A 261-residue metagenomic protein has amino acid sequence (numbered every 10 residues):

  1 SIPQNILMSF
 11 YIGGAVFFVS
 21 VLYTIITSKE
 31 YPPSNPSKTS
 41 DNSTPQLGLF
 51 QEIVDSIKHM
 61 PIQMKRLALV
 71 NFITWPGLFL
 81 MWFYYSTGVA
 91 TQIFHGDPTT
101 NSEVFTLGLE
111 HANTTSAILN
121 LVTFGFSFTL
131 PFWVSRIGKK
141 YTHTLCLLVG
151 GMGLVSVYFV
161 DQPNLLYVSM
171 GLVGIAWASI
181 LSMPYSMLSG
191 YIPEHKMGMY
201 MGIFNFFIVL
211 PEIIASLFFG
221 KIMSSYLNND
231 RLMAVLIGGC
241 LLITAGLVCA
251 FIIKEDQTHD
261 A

Functional and structural regions predicted by a protein language model:
S1, W133-V134, K221-N228: Interfacial helix-cap and linker-helix signal at transmembrane-aqueous boundaries of multi-pass secondary transporters
S1-L80, C240-A261: Intracellular loop-helix junctions on the cytosolic face of multi-pass helical membrane proteins
Q4-M8, H95-L121, M233: Loop-to-transmembrane helix entry
L109, I192-F204: Loop-to-transmembrane helix entry/capping segments in MFS-fold secondary transporters and related SLC/MFSD carriers
F126-K139, M223: Helix-to-loop junctions at the C-terminal end of transmembrane segments in multipass secondary transporters
L148-D161: C-terminal ends and interior cores of transmembrane alpha-helices in multi-pass membrane transporters/permeases
L165-S179: Hydrophobic core of transmembrane alpha-helices in multi-pass small-molecule transporters, especially MFS/SLC-type
S179-P193: Intracellular juxtamembrane helix-capping segments at the cytosolic ends of symmetry-related transmembrane helices
